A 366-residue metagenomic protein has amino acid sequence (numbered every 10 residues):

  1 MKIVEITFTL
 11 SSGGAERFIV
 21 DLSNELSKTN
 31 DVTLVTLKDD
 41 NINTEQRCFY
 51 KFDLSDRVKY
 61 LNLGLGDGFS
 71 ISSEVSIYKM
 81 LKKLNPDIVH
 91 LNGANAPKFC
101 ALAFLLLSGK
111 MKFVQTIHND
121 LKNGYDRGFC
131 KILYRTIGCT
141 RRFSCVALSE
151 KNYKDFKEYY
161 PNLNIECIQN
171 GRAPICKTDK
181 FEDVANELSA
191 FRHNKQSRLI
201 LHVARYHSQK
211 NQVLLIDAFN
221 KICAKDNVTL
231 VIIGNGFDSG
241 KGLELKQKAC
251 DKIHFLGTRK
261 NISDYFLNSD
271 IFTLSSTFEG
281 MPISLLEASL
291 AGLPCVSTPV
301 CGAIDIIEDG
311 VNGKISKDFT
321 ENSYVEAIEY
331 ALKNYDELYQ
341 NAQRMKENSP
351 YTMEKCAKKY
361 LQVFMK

Functional and structural regions predicted by a protein language model:
E5-I71, N152, G236-D238: N-terminal strand-loop element at the rim of the active site of nucleotide-sugar-dependent glycosyltransferases
E16-D21, R198, H202-K221, G240: A conserved mid-protein helix/loop that constitutes part of the nucleotide-sugar donor-binding site
I42-D53, T229-K252, L256: Short, structured helix-loop element that forms part of the nucleotide-activated donor/catalytic region
L91-F99, I117: Short His-centered aromatic/hydrophobic patch
R141-C176: A short, active-site helix/loop in glycosyltransferases that binds the activated sugar's phosphate group
T258, T277: Aromatic "clamp/platform" in nucleotide-sugar-dependent glycosyltransferases that forms part of the donor/acceptor
P294-S297, I307: Short hydrophobic beta-strand element within catalytic cores of glycosyltransferases and related nucleotide-activated
D309-G310, K314-E321, Y330-Y335: Conserved acidic donor-binding segment of nucleotide-sugar-dependent glycosyltransferases
